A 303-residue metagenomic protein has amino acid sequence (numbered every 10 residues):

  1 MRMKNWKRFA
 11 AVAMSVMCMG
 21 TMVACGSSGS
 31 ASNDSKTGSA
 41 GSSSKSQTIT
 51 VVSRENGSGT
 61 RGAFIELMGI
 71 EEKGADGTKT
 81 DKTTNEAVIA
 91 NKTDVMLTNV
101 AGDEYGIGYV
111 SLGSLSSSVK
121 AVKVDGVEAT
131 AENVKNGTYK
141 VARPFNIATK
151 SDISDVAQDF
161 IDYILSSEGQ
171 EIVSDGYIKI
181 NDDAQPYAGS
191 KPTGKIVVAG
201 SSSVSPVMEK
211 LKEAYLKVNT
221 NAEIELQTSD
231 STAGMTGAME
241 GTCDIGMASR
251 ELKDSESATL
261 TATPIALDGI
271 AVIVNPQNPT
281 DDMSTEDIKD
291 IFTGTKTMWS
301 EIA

Functional and structural regions predicted by a protein language model:
R2-A13: Bacterial N-terminal signal peptides that target proteins for export
G20-A24: C-terminal motif of bacterial Sec signal peptides marking the signal peptidase cleavage site
G26-A303: Exported/periplasmic ABC-transporter solute-binding proteins
